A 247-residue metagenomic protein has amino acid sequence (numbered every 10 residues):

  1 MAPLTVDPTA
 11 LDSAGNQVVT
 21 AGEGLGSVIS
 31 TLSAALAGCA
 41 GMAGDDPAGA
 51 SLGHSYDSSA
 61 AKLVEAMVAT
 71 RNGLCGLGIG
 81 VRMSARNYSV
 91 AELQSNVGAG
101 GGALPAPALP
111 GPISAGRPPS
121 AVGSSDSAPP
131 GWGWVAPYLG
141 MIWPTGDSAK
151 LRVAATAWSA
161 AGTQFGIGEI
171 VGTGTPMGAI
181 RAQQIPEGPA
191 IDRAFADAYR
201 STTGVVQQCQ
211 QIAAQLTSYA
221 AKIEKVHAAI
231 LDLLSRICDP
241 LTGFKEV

Functional and structural regions predicted by a protein language model:
M1-G243: N-terminal secretion-targeting helices of virulence/extracellular proteins, encompassing both classical Sec signal
E246: Flexible nucleotide-interacting loop at or near the entrance of a catalytic core
